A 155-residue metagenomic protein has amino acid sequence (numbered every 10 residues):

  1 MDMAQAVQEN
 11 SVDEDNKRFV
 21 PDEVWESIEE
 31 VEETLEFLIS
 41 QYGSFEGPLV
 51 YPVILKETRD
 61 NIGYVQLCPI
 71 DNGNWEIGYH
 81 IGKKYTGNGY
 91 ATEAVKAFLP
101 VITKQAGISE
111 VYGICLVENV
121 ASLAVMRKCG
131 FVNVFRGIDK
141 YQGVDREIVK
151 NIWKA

Functional and structural regions predicted by a protein language model:
M1-R18, V50-A155: Acyl-donor (CoA/ACP) binding surface of acyl/acetyltransferases
D15-F37: Conserved GNAT-fold acetyl-CoA-binding loop/helix
W25, S44-G47, V111: Secondary-structure boundary/capping residues
E26-E30, L49, E118: Short, conserved alpha-helical segments within structured domains
S27-E29, Y42, D145: A short hydrophobic/aromatic micro-motif that marks alpha-helical segments and, especially, helix-coil
F37-P52: A short helix-loop-beta-strand connector motif used in the catalytic cores of GNAT acetyltransferases and, in some
